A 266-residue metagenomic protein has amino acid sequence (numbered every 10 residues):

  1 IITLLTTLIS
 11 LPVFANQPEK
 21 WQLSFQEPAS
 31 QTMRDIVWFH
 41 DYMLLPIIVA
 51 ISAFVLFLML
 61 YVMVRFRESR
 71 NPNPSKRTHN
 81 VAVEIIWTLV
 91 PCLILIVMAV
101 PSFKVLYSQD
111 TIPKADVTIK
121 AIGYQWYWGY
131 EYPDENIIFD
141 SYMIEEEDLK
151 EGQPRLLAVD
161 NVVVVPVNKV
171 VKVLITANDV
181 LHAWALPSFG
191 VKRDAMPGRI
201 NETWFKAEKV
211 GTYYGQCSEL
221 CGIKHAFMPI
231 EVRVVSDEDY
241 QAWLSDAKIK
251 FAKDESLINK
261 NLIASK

Functional and structural regions predicted by a protein language model:
I1-N16: N-terminal secretory/membrane targeting signals
T7-L11, S52, L56, C92-L95: Hydrophobic alpha-helical segments of integral membrane proteins
A15-M43, M63-K266: Non-transmembrane, membrane-proximal soluble domains of secreted or membrane proteins
D41-A53: Alpha-helical transmembrane segments
A53-F66: Alpha-helical transmembrane segments
